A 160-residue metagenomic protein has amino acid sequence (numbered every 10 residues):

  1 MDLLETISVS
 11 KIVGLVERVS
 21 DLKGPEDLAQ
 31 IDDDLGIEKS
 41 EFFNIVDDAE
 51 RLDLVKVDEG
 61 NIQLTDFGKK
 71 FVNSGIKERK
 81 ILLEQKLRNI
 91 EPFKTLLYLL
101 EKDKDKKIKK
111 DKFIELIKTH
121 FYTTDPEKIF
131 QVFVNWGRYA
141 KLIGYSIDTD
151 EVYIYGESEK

Functional and structural regions predicted by a protein language model:
M1-K160: Donor-sugar nucleotide-binding helix/loop cap in glycosyltransferases
